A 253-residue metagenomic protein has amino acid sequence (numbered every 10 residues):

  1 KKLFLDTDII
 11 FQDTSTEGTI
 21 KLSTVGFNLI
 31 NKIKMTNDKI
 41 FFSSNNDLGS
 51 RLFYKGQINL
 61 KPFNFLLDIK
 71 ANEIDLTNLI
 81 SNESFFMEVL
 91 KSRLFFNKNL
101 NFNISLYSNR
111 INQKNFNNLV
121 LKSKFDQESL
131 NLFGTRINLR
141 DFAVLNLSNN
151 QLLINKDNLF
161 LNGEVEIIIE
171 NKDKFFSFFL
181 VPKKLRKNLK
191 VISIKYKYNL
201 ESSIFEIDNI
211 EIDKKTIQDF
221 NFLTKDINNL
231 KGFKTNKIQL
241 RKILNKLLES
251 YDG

Functional and structural regions predicted by a protein language model:
K1-G253: Membrane-proximal interfacial segments on either side of biological membranes
